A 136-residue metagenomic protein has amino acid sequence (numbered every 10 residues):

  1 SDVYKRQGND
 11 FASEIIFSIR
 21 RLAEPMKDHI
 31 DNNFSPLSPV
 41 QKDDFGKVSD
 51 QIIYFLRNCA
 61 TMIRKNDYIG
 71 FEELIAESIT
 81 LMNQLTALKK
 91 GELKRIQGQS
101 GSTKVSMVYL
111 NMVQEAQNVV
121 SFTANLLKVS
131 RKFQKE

Functional and structural regions predicted by a protein language model:
S1-E136: Cytosolic, long alpha-helical scaffolding segments
